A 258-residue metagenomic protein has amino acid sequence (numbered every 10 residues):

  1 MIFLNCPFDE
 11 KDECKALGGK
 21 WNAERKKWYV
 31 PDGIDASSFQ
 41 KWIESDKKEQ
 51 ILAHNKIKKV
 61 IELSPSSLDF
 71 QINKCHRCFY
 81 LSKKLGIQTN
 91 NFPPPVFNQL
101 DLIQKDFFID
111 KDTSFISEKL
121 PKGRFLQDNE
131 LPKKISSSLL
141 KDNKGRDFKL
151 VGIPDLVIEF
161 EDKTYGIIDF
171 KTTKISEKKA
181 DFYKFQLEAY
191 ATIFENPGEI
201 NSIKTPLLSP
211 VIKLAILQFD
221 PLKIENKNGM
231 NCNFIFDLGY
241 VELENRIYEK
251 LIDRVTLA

Functional and structural regions predicted by a protein language model:
M1-Q50: Accessory DNA-engaging acidic/polar modules
K47-D162: Metal-dependent nuclease catalytic cores that hydrolyze phosphodiester bonds in DNA/RNA, characterized by
L52-P65, P197-A258: Metal-dependent nuclease catalytic regions and adjoining charged, substrate-binding loops involved in nucleic-acid end
N91-P94, E177, L207-S209: Catalytic phosphate/metal-binding cores of nucleic-acid and nucleotide-processing enzymes, i.e., regions that mediate
D147-V151, T164-Y165, G229-L238: Short, mixed charged/polar active-site loops that provide acid/base catalysis or chelate metal/phosphate cofactors
G152-S176, Y190: Conserved catalytic cores of phosphodiester-cleaving nucleases, focusing on short active-site segments
S176-K184: Active-site metal-coordination segments of metallo-dependent hydrolases
K184-E195: An active-site-proximal "capping" alpha-helix that borders the catalytic cofactor pocket
